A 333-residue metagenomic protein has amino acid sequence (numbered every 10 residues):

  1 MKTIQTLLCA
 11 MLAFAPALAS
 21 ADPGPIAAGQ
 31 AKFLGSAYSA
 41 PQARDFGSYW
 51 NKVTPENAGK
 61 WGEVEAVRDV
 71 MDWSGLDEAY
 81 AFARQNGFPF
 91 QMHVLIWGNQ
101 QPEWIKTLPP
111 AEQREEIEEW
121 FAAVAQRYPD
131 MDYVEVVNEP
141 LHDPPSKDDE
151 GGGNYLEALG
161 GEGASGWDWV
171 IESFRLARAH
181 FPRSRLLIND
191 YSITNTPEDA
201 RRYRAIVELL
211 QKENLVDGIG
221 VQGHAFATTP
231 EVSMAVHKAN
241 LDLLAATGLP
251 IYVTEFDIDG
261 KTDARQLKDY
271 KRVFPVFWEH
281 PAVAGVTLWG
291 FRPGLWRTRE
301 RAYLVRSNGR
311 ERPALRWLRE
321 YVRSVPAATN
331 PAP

Functional and structural regions predicted by a protein language model:
T6-A17: Bacterial N-terminal signal peptides
D22-A58: Boundary/entry segment of secreted carbohydrate-active catalytic domains
I26-A28, K32-Y38, Y133-V136, W169-A200 (+2 more regions): Aromatic-lined carbohydrate-recognition surfaces of secreted/lumenal glycan-active proteins
A37-Y49, R114-V124, P197-L210, L267-V276: Short, acidic/polar
P41-R44, P145-D149, T196-K212, P230-L241: Distinct, well-ordered alpha-helical segments
S48-A66, S74-I193, G260: Substrate-binding cleft and catalytic face of glycoside hydrolase catalytic domains, especially the flexible beta-alpha
W50-N57, D132, N138, F181-D190 (+2 more regions): Aromatic- and acid-rich polysaccharide-binding/catalytic face of secreted or lumenal carbohydrate-active enzymes
V94-I96, Q100-E103, R185-N195, G223-A227 (+2 more regions): Active-site clefts of carbohydrate-active enzymes
